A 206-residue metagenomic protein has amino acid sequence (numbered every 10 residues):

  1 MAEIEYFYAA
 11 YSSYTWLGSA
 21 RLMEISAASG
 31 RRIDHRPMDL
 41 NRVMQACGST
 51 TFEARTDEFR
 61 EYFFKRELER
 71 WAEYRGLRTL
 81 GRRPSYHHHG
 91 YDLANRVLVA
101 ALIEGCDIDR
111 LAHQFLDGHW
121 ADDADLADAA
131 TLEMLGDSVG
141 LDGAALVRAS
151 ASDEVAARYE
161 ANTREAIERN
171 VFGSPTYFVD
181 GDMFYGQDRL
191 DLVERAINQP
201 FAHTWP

Functional and structural regions predicted by a protein language model:
E3-R31, R36, I103, R110 (+1 more regions): C-terminal cap of thioredoxin/glutaredoxin-like
A10, W16-H119: Structural alpha/beta surface segment adjacent to cysteine/selenocysteine redox centers across thiol/disulfide enzymes
